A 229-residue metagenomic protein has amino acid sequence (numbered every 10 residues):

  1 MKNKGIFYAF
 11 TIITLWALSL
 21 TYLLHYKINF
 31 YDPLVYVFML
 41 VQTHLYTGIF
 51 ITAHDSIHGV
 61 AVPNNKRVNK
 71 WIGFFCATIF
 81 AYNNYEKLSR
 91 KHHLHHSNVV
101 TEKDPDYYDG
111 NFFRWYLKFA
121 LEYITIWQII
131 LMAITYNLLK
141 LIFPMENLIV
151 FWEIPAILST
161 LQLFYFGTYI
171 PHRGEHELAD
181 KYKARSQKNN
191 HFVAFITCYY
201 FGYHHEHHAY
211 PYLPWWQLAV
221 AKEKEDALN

Functional and structural regions predicted by a protein language model:
M1-T11: N-terminal membrane topogenic signal
K4, F30-L34, P63-W71, P144-E146 (+1 more regions): Membrane-helix interface segments
S19-L34: Short, hydrophobic transmembrane alpha-helix segments
Y36-T43, T101-F195: Hydrophobic transmembrane alpha-helical segments that form the core helix bundle of multi-pass membrane enzymes
F38-A53, G73-Y82: A generic, lipid-embedded transmembrane alpha helix
I49-F50, Y85, L163, G167: Alpha-helical transmembrane segments of polytopic integral membrane proteins, especially the permease/helical cores
I51-V62, H95-H96: Active-site recognition of the HExxH zinc-binding catalytic motif
P63-F113, R173-N229: Membrane-proximal soluble regions of multi-pass membrane proteins
